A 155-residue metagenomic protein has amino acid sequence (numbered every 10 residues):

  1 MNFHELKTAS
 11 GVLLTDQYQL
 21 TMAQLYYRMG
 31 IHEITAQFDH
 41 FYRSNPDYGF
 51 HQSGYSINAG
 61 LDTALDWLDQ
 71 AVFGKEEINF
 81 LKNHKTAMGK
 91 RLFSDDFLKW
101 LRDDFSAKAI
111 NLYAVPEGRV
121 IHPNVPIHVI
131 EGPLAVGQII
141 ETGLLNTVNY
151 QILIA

Functional and structural regions predicted by a protein language model:
M1-A155: Ordered alpha/beta subdomains of enzyme catalytic regions
